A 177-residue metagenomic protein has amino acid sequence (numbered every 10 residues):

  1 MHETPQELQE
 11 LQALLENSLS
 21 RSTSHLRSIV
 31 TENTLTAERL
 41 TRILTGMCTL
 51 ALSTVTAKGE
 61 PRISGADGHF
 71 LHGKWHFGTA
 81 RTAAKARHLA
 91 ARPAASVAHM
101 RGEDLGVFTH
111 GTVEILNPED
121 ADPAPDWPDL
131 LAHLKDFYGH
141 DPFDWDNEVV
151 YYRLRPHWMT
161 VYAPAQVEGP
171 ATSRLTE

Functional and structural regions predicted by a protein language model:
M1-E32, D104-E177: Charged, gly/pro-rich active-site loop segments
R21, G46-M47, R92, H157: Structured helix-beta-strand junction loops
S22-T49: Short, basic/aromatic recognition patches
T41-R42, R87, P142-D144: Short secondary-structure boundary/capping segments
L44-T45, A90-A91, K135: Alpha-helix boundary recognition
M47-R81, R87-L89, A95-H99, V107-T109: Short beta-strand segments
C48-T49, A94, G139, M159: Generic structural signal for secondary-structure transition and capping sites
L71-G73, A84-R87, L116-P118, G169-A171: A short local loop/turn or secondary-structure capping micro-motif enriched for an aromatic residue
